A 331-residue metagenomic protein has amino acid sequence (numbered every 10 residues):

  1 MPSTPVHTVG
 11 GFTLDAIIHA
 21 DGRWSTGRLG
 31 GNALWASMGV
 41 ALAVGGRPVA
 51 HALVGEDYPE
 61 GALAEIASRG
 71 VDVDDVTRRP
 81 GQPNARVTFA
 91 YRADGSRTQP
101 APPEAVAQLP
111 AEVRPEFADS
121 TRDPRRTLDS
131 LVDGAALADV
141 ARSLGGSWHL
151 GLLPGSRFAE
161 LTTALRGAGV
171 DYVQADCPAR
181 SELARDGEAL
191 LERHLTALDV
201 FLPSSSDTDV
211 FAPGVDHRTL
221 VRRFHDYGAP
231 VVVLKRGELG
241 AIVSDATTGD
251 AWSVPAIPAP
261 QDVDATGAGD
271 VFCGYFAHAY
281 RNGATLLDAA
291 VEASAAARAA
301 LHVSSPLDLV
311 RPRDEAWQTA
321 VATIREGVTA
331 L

Functional and structural regions predicted by a protein language model:
M1-D21: Positively charged, low-complexity intrinsically disordered leader regions
M1-S3, S147, H217-L331: Conserved phosphate-binding/catalytic region of the ribokinase-like
T4-H7, G146-H149, Y172, V200: Structural motif
L14-I18, G27, V44-S147, Q318-L331: Conserved N-terminal subdomain of the carbohydrate kinase-like
G22-M38: Short catalytic helix/loop segments, enriched in acidic residues and glycine and frequently bearing histidine
M38-R47, A279-N282: Alpha-helix C-terminal capping segments
V40, S204, G269: Short, conserved phosphate/pyrophosphate- and ester-handling motifs at nucleotide-, phospho-/glycolipid
E160-Y172, C177-A251: Conserved phosphate/ATP/ADP-binding segment of small-molecule kinases
